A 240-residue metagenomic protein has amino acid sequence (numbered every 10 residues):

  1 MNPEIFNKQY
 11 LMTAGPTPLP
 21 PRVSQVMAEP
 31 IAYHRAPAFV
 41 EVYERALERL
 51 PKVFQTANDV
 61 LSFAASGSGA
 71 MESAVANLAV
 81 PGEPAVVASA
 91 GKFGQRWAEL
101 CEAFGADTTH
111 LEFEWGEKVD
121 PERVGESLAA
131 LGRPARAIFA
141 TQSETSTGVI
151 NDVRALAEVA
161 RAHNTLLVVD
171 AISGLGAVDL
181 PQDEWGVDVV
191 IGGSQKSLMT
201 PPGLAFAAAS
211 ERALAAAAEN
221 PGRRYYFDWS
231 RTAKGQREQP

Functional and structural regions predicted by a protein language model:
K8-A64, S68: A glycine-/small-polar-enriched, mobile loop at the entrance of the PLP active site in fold-type I
L11-T13, L61-A64, V87, H110-L111 (+4 more regions): General beta-strand structural signal in soluble alpha/beta enzymes
P18-L19, Q195-P240: Active-site C-terminal subdomain of aminotransferase-like
A57-V86, A90, G94-A98: Conserved beta-loop-alpha segment that forms the PLP phosphate-binding cup at the N-terminus of a helix
R96-D107: Active-site-proximal loop->helix
V119-G176, V189, S197: Active-site phosphate-binding strand-loop segment of PLP-dependent enzymes
D183-Q195: Conserved active-site segment immediately N-terminal to the catalytic lysine that forms the internal aldimine
